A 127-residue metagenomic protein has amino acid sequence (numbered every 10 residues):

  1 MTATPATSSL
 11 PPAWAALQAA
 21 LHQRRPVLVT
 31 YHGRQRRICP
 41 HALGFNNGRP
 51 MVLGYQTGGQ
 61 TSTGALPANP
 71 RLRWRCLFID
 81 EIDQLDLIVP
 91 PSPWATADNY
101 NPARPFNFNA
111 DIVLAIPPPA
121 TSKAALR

Functional and structural regions predicted by a protein language model:
T2-R127: Core beta-strand-centered patch of the WYL/Sm-like small regulatory domain
